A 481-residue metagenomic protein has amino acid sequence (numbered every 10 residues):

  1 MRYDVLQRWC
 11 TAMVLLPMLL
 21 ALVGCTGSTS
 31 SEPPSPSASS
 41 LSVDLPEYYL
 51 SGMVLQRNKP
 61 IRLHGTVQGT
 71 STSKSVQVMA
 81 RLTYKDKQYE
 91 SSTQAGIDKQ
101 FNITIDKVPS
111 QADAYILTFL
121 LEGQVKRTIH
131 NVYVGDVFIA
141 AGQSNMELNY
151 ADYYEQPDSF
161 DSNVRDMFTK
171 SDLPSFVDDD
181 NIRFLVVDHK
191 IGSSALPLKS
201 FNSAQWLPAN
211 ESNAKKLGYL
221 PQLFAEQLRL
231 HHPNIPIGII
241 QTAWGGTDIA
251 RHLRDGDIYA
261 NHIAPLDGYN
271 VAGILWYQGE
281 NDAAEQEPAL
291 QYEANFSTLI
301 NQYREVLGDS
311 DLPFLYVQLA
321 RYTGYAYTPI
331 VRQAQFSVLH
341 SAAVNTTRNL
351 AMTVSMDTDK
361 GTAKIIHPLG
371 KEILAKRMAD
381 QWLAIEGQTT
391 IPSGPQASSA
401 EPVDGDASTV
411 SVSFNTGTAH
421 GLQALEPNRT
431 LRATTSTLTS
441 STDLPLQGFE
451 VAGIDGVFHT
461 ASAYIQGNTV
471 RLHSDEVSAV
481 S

Functional and structural regions predicted by a protein language model:
R2-V14: Bacterial N-terminal signal peptides that target proteins for export
L22-G24: C-terminal motif of bacterial Sec signal peptides marking the signal peptidase cleavage site
T26-S28: Bacterial signal peptide processing site
E32-S481: Cell-envelope and extracellular/periplasmic
